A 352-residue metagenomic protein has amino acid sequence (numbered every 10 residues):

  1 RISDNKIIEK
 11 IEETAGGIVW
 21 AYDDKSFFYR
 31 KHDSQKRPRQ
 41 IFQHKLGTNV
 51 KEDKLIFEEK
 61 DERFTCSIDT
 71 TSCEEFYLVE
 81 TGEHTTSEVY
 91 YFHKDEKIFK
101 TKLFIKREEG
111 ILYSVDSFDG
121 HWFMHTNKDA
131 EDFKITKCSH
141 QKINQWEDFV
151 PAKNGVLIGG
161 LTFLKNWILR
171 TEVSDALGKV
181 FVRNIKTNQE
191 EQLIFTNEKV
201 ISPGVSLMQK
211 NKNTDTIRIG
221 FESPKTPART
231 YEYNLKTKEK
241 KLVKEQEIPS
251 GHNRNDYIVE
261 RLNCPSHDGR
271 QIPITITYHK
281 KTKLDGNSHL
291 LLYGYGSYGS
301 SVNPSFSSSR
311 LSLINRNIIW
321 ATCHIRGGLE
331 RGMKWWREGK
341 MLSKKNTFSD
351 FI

Functional and structural regions predicted by a protein language model:
R1-G16, K31, H44-T65, K94-L112 (+3 more regions): Multi-bladed beta-propeller domains
E9-R30, D61-E80, R107-H125, K153-W167 (+5 more regions): Conserved beta-propeller blade repeats
K25-Y91: Solenoidal tandem-repeat scaffolds enriched in leucines and small polar residues
F28-Q35, K45, L78-H84, F92-K94 (+6 more regions): Beta-strand C-termini and the immediately following turn/loop, strongest in propeller blades
Q40-F42, E88-Y90, K134-T136, K179-F181 (+1 more regions): A short loop-to-beta-strand structural motif that recurs across blades of beta-propeller domains
C73-E74, S202-I352: Serine-hydrolase catalytic core recognition
N127-K134, H140-W146, T162-F163, L169 (+2 more regions): C-terminal, active-site-flanking charged/polar segments
